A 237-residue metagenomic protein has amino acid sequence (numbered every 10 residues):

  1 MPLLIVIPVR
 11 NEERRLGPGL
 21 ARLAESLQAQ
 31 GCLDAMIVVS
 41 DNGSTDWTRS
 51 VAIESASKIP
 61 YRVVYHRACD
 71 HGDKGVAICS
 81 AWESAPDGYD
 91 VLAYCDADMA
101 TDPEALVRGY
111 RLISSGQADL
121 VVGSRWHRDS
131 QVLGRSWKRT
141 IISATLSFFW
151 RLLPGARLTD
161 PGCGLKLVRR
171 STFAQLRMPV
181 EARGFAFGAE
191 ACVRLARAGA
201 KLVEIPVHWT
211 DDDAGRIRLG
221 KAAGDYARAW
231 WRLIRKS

Functional and structural regions predicted by a protein language model:
M1-L3, G155, P179-S237: Hydrophobic helical membrane-anchoring modules
P2-I7, L16, L23, A35-S40: Hydrophobic targeting segments
E12-Q28: Short, well-formed alpha-helical segments that are part of the catalytic scaffolds of diverse glycosyltransferases
E12-R15, S44, D102: Donor nucleotide-sugar binding loop of glycosyltransferases
G31-G43, H66-A68: Short beta-strand/loop segment that forms part of the nucleotide-sugar
D41-S50, M99: A conserved acidic beta->alpha catalytic loop
H66-S84, V91, P103-F185, D212-K221 (+1 more regions): Acceptor/aglycone-binding surface of glycosyltransferases and processive sugar-polymer synthases
Y89-A100: Short beta-strand-to-loop acidic/aromatic patch adjacent to the donor-nucleotide binding site
